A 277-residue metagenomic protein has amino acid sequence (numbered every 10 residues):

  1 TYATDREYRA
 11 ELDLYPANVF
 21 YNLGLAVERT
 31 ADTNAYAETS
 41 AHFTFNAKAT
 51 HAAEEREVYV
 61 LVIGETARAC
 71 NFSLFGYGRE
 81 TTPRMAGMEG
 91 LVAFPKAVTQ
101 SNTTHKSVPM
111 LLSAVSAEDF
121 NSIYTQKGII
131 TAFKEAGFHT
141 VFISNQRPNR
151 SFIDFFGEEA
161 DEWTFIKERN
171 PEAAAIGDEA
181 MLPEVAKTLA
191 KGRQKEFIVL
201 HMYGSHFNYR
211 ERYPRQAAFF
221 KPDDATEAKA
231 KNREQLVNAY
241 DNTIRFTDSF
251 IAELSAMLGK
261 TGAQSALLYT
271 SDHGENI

Functional and structural regions predicted by a protein language model:
Y2-L61, T66-E227: Active-site-proximal alpha/beta segments of enzymes that process anionic O-linked groups
V60-L61, T243-I277: Metal-dependent active-site segment of extracytoplasmic phospho-/sulfohydrolases and closely related
Q216-A217, A230-F250: Active-site-proximal segments of metal-dependent phosphoesterases and phosphodiesterases across multiple
